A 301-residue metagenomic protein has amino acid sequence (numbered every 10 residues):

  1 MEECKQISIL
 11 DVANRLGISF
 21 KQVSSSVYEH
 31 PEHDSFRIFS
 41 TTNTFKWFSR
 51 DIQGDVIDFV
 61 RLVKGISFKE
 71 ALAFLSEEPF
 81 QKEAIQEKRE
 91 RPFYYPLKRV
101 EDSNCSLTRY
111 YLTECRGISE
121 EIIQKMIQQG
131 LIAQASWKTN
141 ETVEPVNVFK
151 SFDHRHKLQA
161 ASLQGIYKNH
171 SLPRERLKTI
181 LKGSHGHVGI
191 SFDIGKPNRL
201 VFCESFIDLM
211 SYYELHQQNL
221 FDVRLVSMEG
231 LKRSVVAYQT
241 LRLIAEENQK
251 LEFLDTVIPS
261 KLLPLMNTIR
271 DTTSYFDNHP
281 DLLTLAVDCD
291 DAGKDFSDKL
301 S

Functional and structural regions predicted by a protein language model:
M1-E2, F45-G54, H216-S301: TOPRIM fold recognition
M1-K82: N-terminal structured subdomain of primase-like DNA metabolism proteins
W47, V60, L112, F149 (+4 more regions): Terminal peptide-recognition signature
L62, L209-Q218: Short active-site loop/helix that positions an aromatic residue
E78-P92: Intrinsically disordered, low-complexity linkers and terminal tails enriched in Pro/Gly and often acidic or mixed-charge
E90-I194, Q218: Basic, glycine-enriched DNA-binding surface that flanks or lies within the catalytic cores of DNA
K168, I207-L209, L231-S234: Short, catalytically relevant binding-site loops at active-site mouths
K196-L200, L282-T284: Short active-site oxyanion
